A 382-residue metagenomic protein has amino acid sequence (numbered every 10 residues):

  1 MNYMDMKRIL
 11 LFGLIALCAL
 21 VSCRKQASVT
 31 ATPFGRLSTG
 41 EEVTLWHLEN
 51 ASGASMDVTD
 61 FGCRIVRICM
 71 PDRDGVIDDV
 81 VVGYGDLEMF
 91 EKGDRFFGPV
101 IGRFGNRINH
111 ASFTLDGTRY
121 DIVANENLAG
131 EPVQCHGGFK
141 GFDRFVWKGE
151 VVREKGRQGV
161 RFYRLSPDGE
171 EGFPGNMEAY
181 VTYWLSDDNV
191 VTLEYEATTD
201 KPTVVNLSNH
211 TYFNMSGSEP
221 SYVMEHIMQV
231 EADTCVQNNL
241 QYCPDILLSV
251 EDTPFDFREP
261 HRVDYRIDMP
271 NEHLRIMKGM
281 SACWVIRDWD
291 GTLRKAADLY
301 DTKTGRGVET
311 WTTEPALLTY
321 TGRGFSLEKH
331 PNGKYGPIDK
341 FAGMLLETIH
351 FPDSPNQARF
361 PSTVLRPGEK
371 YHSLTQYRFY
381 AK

Functional and structural regions predicted by a protein language model:
M1-I9: Positively charged n-region of N-terminal signal peptides that target proteins for export
I9-C18: Sec-dependent N-terminal signal peptides
L20-S22: C-terminal motif of bacterial Sec signal peptides marking the signal peptidase cleavage site
R24-A54, D60-K382: An exposed, glycine/acidic-rich loop-and-rim segment of catalytic or binding clefts
